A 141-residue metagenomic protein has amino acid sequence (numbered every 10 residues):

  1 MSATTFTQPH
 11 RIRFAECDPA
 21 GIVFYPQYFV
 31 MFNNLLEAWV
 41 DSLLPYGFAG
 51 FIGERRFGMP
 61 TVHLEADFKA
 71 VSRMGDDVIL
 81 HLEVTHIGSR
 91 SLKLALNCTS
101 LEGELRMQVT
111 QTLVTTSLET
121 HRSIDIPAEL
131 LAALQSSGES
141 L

Functional and structural regions predicted by a protein language model:
M1-I79, T85-L141: Terminal targeting signals and extreme-terminal segments of soluble enzymes
